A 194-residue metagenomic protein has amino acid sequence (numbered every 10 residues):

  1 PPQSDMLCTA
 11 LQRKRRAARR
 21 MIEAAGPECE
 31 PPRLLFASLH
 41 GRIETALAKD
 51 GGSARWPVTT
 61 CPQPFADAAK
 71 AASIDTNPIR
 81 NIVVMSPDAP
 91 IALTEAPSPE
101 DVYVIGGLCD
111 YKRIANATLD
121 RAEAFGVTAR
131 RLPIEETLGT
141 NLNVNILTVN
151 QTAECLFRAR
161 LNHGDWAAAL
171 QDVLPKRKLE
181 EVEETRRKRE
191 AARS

Functional and structural regions predicted by a protein language model:
P1, P64, A96, G164-D165: Poly-acidic low-complexity segments
P1-I91, G139, R186-R189: RNA substrate-binding interface of SAM-dependent RNA methyltransferases
L7-K14, G51, P99-E100, T118-F125: Short, solvent-exposed amphipathic alpha-helical segments in soluble enzyme and RNA/protein-processing domains
C29-P31, P78-R80, S98-E100, A117 (+1 more regions): Eukaryote-biased feature marking scaffold/signaling PDZ-domain proteins and nuclear chromatin regulators
T45-A48, T94-A96, I114-N116: A short acidic (Asp/Glu
P90-S98, V104: Active-site/ligand-binding-proximal alpha/beta "capping" segment
E100-S194: C-terminal folded domains that constitute the principal catalytic or ligand-binding module of multi-domain proteins
